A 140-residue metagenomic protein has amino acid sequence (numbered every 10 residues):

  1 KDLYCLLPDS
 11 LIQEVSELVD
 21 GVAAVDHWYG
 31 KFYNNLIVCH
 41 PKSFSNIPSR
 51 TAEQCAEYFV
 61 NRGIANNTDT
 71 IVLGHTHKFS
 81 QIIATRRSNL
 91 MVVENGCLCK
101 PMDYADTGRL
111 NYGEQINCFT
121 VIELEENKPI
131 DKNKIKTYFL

Functional and structural regions predicted by a protein language model:
K1, W28, I47-R50: Short low-complexity stretches enriched in small and charged residues
K1-G21: Active-site neighborhood of divalent metal-dependent phosphoester bond hydrolases
K1-L3, I37-H40: Active-site-proximal beta-alpha loop/turn segments in soluble metabolic enzymes
E17-F32: Short acidic low-complexity segments
N35-L36, K42-T137: Conserved beta-sheet core of the metallophosphoesterase superfamily
